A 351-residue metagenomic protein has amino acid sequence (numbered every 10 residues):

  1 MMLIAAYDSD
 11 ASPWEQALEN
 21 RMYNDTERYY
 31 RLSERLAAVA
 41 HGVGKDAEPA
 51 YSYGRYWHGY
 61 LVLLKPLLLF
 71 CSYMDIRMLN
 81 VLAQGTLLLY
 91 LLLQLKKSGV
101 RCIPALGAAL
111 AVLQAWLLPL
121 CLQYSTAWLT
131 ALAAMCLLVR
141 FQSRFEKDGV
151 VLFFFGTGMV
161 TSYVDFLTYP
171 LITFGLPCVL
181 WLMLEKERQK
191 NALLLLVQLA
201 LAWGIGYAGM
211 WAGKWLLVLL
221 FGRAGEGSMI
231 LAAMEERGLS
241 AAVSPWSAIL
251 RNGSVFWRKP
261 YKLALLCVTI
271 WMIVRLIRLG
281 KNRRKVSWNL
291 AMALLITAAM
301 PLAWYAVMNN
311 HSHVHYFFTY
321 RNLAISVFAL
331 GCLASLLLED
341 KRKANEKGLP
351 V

Functional and structural regions predicted by a protein language model:
M1-Y53: Interfacial juxtamembrane loops and adjacent helix segments that form the catalytic/substrate-binding surfaces
R55, L61-N80: Juxtamembrane segments of multi-pass membrane glycosylation machinery that transfer sugars from lipid-linked donors
Y56-L64, L167-L171, L194-L295, M300-F318 (+3 more regions): Transmembrane catalytic cores of multi-pass membrane glycosyltransferases and polysaccharide-assembly enzymes
W57, L110-G149, Y163-Y169, H315-A334: Membrane-interface micro-motifs in multi-pass membrane enzymes
V81-P104: Transmembrane-helix motifs of polytopic, lipid-linked glycan transferases
C102-A108, M135, V139-M159, D165 (+1 more regions): Short hydrophobic alpha-helices at membrane interfaces in multi-pass membrane enzymes
A115-A127, F154-E185, V197-L219: Transmembrane helices and adjacent periplasmic/lumenal helix-loop junctions of polyprenol-phosphate-dependent
V139-V150, M183-L194, I277-K285, A334-V351: Membrane-interface junctions at the ends of membrane-embedded or membrane-associated helices
